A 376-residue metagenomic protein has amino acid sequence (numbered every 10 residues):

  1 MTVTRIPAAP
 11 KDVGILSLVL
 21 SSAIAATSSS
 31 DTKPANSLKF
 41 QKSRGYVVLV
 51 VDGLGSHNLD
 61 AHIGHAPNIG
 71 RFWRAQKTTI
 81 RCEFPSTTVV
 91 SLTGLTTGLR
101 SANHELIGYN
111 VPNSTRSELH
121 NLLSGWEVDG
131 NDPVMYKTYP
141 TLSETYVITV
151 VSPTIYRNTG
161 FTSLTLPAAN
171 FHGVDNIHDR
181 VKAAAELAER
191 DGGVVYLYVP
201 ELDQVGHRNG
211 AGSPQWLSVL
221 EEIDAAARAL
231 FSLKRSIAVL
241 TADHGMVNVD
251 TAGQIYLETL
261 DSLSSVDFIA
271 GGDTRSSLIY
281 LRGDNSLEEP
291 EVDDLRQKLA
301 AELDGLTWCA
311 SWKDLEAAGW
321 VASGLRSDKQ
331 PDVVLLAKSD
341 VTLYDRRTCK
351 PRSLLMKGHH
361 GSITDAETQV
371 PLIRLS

Functional and structural regions predicted by a protein language model:
M1-S376: Feature captures the catalytic ectodomains and active-site-proximal regions of enzymes that hydrolyze or transfer
